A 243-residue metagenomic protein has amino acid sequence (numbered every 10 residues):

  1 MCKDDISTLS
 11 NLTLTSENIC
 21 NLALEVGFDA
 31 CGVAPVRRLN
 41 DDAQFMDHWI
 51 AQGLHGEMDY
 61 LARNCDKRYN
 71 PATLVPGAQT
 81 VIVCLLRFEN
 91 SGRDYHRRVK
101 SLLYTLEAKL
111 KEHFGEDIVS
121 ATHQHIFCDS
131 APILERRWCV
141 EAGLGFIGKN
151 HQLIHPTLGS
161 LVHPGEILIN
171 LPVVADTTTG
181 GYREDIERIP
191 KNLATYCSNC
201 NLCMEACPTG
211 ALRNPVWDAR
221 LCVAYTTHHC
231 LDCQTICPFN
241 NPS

Functional and structural regions predicted by a protein language model:
C2-Y196, A224, S243: Auxiliary alpha/beta "docking" domains used to position bulky ligands
R38, N201-V223, T227-S243: Iron-sulfur cluster-binding cysteine motifs and their immediate structural context in ferredoxin-like electron-transfer
